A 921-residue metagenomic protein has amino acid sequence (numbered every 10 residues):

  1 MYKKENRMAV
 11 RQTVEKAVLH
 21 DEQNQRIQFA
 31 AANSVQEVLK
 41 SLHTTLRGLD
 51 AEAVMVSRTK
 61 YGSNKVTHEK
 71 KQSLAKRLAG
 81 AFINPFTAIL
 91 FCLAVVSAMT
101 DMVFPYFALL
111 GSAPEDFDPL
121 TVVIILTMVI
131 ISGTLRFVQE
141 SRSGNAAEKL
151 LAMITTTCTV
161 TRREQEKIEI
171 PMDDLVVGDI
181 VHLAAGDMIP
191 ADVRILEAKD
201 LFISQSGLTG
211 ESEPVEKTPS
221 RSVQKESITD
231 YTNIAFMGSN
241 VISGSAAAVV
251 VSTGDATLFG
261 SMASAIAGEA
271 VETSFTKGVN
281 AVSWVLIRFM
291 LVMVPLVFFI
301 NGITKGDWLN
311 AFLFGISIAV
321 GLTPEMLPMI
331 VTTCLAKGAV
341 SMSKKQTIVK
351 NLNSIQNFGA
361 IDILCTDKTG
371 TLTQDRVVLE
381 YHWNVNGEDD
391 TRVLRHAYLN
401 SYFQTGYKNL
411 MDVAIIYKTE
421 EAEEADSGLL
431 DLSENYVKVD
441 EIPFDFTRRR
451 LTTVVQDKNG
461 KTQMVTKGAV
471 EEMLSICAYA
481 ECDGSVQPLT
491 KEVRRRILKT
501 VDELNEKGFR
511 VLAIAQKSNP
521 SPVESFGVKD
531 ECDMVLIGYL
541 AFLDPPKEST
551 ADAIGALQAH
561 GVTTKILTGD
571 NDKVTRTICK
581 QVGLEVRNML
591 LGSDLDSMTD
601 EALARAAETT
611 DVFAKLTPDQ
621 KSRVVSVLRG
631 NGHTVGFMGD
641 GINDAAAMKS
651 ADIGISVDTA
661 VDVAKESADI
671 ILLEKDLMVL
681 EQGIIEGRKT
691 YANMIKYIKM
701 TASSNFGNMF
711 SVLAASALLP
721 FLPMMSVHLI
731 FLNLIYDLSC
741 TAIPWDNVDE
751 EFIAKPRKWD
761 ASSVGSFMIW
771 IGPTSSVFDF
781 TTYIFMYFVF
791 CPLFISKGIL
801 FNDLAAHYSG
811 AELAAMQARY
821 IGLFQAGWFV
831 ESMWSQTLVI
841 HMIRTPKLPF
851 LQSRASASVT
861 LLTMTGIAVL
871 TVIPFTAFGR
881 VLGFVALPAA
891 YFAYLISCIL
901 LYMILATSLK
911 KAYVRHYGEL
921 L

Functional and structural regions predicted by a protein language model:
M1-K167, D173-V176, V181-I189, R194-F202 (+4 more regions): Non-lumenal N-terminal regulatory segments of integral membrane proteins
S63-V95, G144, Q165-K167, K225-I234 (+8 more regions): Soluble-to-membrane junctions at the N-terminal ends of transmembrane alpha-helices in multi-pass ion-transporting
I83-Y106, I125-G133, T155-T156, W284-G302 (+7 more regions): Alpha-helical transmembrane segments of multi-pass membrane proteins, especially the membrane-embedded transport
C92-I124, V285-T323, A336, V340-Q346 (+5 more regions): Helix-interface capping motifs at the ends of transmembrane segments in multi-pass membrane proteins
G111, E115-D116, T121-T155, R162 (+6 more regions): Hydrophobic alpha-helical transmembrane segments
F202, L208, P219, Q374-H396 (+4 more regions): Basic, amphipathic juxtamembrane/active-site segments that coordinate anionic phosphate or diphosphate groups
I234-I242, N357-V535, F542, G555 (+6 more regions): Cytosolic catalytic regions of ATP/NTP-dependent phosphoryl-transfer enzymes
V297, P328, K337, V582 (+3 more regions): Membrane-embedded transport module
